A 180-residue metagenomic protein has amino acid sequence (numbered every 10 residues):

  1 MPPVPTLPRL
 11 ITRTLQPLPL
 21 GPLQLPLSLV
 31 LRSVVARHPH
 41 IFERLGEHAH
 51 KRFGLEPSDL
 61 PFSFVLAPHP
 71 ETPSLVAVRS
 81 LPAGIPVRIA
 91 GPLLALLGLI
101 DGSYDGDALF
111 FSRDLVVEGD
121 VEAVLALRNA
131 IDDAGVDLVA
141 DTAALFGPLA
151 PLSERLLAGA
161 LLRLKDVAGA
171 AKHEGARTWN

Functional and structural regions predicted by a protein language model:
M1-N180: Feature captures hydrophobic
